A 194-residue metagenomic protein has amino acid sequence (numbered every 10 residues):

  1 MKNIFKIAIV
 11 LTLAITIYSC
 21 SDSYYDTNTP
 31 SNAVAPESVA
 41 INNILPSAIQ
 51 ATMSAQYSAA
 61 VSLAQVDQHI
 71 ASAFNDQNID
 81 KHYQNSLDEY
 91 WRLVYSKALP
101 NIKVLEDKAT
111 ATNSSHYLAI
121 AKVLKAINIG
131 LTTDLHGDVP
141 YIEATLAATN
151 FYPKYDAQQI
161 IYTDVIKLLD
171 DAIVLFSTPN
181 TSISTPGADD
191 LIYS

Functional and structural regions predicted by a protein language model:
M1-P30: Bacterial Sec-dependent N-terminal signal peptides
F5, I9-T12, T133-L135, T185-G187: A generic structural signal for short, solvent-exposed coil/turn residues that cap or connect secondary-structure
K6, T12, V39-A40, N113 (+2 more regions): Residues at the start of alpha-helices and the adjacent loop-to-helix junctions
C20-N85, E89, L93-S96, P100 (+2 more regions): Membrane-proximal, proline-rich intrinsically disordered regions
N28-A33, E143-T145, G187: Solvent-exposed, flexible loop/coil residues
P46, V139, L191: A broad, low-specificity signal marking well-ordered, structured residues that form hydrophobic/aromatic
A73-S184: Conserved, well-structured interaction surfaces
P186-S194: Short, intrinsically disordered, charge-balanced linker/junction segments flanking boundaries in proteins
